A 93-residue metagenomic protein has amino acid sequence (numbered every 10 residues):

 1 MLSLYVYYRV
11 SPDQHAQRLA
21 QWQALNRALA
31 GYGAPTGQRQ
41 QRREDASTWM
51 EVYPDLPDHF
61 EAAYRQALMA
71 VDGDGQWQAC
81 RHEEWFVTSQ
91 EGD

Functional and structural regions predicted by a protein language model:
M1-R65, E83-D93: Short S/T/G/P-rich N-terminal loop/turn motif that feeds into the first structured element of a domain
Y64-D72: Low-complexity, intrinsically disordered Gly/Pro/Thr-rich segments
V71-V87: Conserved short beta-strand edge segments in small beta-sheet-based binding/regulatory domains
